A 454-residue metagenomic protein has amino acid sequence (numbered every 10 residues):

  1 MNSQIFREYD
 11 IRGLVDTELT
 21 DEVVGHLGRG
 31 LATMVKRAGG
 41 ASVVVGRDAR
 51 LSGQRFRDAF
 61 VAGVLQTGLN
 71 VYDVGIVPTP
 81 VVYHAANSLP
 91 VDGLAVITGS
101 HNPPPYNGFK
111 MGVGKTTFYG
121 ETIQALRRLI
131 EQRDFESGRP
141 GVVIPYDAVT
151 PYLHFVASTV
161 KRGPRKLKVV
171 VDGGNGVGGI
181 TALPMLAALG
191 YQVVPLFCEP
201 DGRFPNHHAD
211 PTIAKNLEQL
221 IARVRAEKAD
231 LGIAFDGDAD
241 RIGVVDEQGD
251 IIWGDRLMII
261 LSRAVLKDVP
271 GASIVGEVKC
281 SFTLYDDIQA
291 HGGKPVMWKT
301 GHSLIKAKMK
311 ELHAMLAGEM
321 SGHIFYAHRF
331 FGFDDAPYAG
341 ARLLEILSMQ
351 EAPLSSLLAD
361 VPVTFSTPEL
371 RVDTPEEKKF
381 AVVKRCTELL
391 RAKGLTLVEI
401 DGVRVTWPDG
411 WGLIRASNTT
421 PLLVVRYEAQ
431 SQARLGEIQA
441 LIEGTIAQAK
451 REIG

Functional and structural regions predicted by a protein language model:
M1-A62, Q66-G68, P145-L167: An N-terminal, well-structured beta->alpha segment
R37, S42-Y106, H154, M185-V245: N-terminal small/polar loop signature for handling phosphorylated ligands or for N-terminal nucleophile
G46-A49, V113, V171-G173, D246 (+1 more regions): Short glycine-centered, acidic/aromatic-flanked micro-motifs in structured strand/loop junctions that mark active-site
V71-P80, I251-G254, E277, W298-K299: Active-site nucleophile and cofactor-binding loops and adjacent substrate-binding regions of central metabolic enzymes
P104-P105, M111-G120, R128, G163-R165 (+2 more regions): Replace "Mg2+/Mn2+-dependent" with "divalent metal-dependent
P105-E227: Gly/Ser/Thr-enriched, mixed-charge loops and adjacent short helices that form phosphate/oxyanion-binding elements
L231, V269-R426, S431-G454: Phosphate-binding and adjacent anionic-ligand microenvironments
